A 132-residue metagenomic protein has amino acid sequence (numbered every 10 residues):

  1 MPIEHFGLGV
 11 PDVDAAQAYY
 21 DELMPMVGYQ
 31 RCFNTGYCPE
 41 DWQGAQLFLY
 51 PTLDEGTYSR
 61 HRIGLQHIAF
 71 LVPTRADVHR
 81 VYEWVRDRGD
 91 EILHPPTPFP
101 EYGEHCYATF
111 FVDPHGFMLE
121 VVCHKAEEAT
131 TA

Functional and structural regions predicted by a protein language model:
M1-P2, H61-L65, G103: Short glycine-enriched loop/turn motifs at secondary-structure junctions
M1-Q17, I68, K125-A132: N-terminal beta-strand motif that seeds the catalytic metal site of vicinal oxygen chelate
G7-Y50: Core segments of cupin and vicinal oxygen chelate
V10-A15, A69-P114: Vicinal oxygen chelate
Y19, L23, V27-C32, Q66 (+4 more regions): Long, contiguous binding/interaction regions
W42-W84: Long, continuous compositionally biased terminal/linker segments
A45-P51, F110, L119-V122: Conserved beta-strand in the GNAT
